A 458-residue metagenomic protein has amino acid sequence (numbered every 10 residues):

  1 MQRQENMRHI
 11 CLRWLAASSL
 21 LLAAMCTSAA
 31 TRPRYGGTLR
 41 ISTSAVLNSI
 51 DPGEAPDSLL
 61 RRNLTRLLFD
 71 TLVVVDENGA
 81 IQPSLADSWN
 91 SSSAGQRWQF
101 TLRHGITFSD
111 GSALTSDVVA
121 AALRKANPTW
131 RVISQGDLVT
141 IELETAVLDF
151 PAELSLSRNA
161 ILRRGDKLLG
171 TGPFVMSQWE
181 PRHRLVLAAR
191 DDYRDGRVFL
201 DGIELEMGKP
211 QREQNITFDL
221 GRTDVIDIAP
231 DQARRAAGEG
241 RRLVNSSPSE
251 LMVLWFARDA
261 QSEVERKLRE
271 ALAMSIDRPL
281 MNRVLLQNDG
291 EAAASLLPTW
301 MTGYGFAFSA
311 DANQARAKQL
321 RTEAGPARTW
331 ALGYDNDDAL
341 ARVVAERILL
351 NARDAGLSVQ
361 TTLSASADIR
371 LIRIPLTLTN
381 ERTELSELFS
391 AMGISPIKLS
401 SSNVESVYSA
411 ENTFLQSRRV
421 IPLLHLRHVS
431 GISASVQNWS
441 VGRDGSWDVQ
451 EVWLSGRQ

Functional and structural regions predicted by a protein language model:
Q2, L363-S402: Acidic-aromatic pocket-rim loops
S42-S93, L169: N-terminal lobe/hinge region of extracytoplasmic solute-binding protein
D87-W130, T140, S262-V264: Aromatic- and charge-enriched surface segment that lines or borders ligand/interaction sites
R97, T101, R124-R164, P173-E180: Surface-exposed binding/hinge segments that line and control ligand-binding clefts or catalytic entry sites
S116-D117, A121, L138-T140, D201-G202 (+5 more regions): Alpha-helical secondary-structure segments
D192-A236: Ligand-site clamp/hinge motif
Q287-A324, N336-R342: Structural transition elements
I432-Q458: Long beta-strand-rich cores associated with HINT superfamily self-processing modules
